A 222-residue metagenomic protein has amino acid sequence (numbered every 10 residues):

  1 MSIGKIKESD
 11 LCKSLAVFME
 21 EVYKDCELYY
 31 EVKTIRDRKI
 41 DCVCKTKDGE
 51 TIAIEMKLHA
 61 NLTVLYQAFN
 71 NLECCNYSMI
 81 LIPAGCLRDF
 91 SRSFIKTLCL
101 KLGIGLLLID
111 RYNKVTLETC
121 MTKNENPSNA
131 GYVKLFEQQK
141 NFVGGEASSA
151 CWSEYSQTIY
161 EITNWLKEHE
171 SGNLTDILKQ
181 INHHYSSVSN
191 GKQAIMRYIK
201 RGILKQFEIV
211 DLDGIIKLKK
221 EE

Functional and structural regions predicted by a protein language model:
M1-K39, V43-D48, S93, K101-I104 (+1 more regions): Acidic-basic catalytic patches of nuclease active cores, encompassing PD-(D/E)XK and other metal-cofactor nuclease
D10, D37, L62-Y66, E73 (+3 more regions): Short, well-structured alpha-helical interface segments that form or flank functional binding sites
L15, C42-C44, D48-A60, S78-I80: Conserved catalytic cores of phosphodiester-cleaving nucleases, focusing on short active-site segments
E20, F69-L72, L166: N-terminal cationic-hydrophobic initiation segments that often serve targeting/anchoring roles
L58-D110: Catalytic cores of nucleic-acid endonucleases
L98-K217, E221-E222: Non-catalytic C-terminal interaction segments of nucleic acid-processing enzymes
